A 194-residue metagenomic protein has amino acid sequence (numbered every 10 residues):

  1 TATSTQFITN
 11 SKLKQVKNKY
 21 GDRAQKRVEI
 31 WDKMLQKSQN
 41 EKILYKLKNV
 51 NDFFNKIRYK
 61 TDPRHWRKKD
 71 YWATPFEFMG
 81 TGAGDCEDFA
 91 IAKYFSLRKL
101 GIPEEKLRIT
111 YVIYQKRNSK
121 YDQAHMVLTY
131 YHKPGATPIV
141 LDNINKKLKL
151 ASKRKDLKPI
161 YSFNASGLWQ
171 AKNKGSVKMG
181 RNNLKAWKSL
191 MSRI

Functional and structural regions predicted by a protein language model:
T1-I194: A structural boundary/capping signal
